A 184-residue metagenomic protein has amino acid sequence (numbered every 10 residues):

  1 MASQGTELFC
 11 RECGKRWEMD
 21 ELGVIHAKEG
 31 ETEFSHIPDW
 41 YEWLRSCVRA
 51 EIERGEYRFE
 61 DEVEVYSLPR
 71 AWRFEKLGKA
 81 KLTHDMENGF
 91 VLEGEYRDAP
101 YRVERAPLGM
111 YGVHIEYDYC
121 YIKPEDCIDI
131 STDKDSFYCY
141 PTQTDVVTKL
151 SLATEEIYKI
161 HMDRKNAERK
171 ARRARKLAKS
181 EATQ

Functional and structural regions predicted by a protein language model:
A2, W17-M19, G78-G89, F137-C139: Broad, structure-driven detector of short, well-ordered beta-strand segments within folded domains
A2-E29: Cys/His-rich short segments
I25-H84: Anionic N-terminal interaction surfaces
Y66-S67, W72-E75, L92-V103, S131-V147: Short, surface-exposed beta-strand/loop "edge" segments at domain boundaries and coil↔beta transitions
F74-K79, M86-C120: Phosphoinositide-binding peripheral membrane targeting modules
G109-A174: Acidic, Ser/Thr- and proline-rich intrinsically disordered linker/docking segments of eukaryotic scaffolds
